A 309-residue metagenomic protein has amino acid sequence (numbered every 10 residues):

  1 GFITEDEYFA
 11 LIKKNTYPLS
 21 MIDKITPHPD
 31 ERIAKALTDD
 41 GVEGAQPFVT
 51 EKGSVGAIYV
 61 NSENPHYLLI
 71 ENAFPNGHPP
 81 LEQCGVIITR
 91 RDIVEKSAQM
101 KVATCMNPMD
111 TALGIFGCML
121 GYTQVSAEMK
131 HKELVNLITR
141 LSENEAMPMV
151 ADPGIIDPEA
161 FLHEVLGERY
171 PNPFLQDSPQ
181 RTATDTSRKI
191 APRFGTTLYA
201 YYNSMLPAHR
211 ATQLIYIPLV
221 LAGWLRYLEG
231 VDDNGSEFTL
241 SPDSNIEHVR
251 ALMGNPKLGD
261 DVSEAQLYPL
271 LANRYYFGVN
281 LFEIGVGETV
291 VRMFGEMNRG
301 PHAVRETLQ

Functional and structural regions predicted by a protein language model:
G1-Q309: Substrate/ligand-engaging "lid" and interaction regions
